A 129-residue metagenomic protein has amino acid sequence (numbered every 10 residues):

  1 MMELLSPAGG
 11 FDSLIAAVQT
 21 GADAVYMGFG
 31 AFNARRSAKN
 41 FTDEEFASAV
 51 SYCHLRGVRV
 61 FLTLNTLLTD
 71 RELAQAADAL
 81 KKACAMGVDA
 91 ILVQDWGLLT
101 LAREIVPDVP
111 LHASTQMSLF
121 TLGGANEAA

Functional and structural regions predicted by a protein language model:
M1-A129: Non-catalytic helical/linker scaffolds that mediate oligomerization, partner binding, and domain coupling around large
